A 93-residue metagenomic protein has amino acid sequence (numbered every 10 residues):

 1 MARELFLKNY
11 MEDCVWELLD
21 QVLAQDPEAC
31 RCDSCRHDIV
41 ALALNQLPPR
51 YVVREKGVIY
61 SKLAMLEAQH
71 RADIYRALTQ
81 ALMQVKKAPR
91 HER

Functional and structural regions predicted by a protein language model:
A2-R93: Charged, amphipathic alpha-helical regulatory modules used for macromolecular assembly or allosteric control
